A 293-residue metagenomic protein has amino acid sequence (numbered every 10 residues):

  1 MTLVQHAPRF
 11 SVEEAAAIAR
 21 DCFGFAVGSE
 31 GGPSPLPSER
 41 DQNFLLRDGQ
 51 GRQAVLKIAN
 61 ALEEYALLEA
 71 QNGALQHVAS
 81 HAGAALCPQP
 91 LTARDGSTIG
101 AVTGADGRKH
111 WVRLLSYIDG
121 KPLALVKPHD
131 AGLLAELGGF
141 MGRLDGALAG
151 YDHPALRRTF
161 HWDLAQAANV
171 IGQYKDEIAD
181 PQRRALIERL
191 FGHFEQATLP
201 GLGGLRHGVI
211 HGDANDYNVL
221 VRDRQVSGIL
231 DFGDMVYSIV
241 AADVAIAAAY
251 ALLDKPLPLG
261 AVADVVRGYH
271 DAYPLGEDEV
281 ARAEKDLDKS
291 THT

Functional and structural regions predicted by a protein language model:
S11-A26, G150-H153, A168-G212, P274: An alpha-helical support segment within catalytic cores of ATP-dependent transferases
F25-R47: ATP-binding glycine-rich phosphate-binding loop
E39-G49, V55-L56, P90, E195-A242: Active-site acidic catalytic loop and adjacent metal/ATP-binding pocket of ATP-dependent phosphoryl transfer enzymes
I58-K109, V126, A131-A135: A conserved alpha-helical element in kinase catalytic cores
R94, L125-A185, L205-H207: A cross-family kinase active-site recognition segment
G96, R108, V112-V126, N169-E177 (+1 more regions): A glycine-centered beta->alpha junction motif in the catalytic cores of kinase/phosphotransferase enzymes
G132, L275-L287: All-alpha amphipathic helical-bundle segments outside canonical DNA-binding/catalytic cores that form hydrophobic
A241-P274, D288-T293: Active-site activation/catalytic loop segments of kinase-like enzymes and analogous catalytic loops in related
